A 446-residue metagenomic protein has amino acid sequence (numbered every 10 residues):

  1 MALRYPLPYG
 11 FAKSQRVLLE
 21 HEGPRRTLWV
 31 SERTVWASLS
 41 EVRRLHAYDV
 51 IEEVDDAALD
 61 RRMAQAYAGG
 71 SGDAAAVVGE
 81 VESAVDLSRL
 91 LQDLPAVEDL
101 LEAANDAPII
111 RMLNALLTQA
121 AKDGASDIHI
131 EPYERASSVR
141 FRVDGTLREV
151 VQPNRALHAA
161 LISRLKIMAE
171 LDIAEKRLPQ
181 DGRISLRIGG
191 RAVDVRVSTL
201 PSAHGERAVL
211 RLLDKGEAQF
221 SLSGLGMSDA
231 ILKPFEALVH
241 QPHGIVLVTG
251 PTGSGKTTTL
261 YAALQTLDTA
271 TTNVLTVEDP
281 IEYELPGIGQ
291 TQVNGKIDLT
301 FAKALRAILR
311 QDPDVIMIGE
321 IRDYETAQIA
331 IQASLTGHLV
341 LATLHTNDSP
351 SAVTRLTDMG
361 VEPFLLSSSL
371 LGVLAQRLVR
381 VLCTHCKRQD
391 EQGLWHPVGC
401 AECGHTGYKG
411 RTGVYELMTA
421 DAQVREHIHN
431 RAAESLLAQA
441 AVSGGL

Functional and structural regions predicted by a protein language model:
M1-L45, L59, A64-G70, S83-A84 (+2 more regions): Polyanionic, low-complexity intrinsically disordered segments
L28-W29, E52-E53, E131, A342-T343: Active-site-adjacent beta-strand anchor residues
W29-E32, W36, S40-E41, E53-V54 (+2 more regions): Ordered, soluble secondary-structure elements with a strong preference for glycine-centered loop motifs and nearby
L39, D60, A74, I162 (+1 more regions): Generic structural marker for isolated residues within well-ordered, non-membrane alpha-helices of soluble domains
H46-A47, E52-V54: Phosphate-handling catalytic interfaces
V54-D56, E278: Short loop/edge segments at beta-strand edges and connector loops that shape dinucleotide/nucleotide cofactor-binding
D56-A115: Charged, low-hydrophobicity low-complexity segments
E102-L446: Short, flexible helix-loop junctions that flank or precede catalytic/ligand sites
